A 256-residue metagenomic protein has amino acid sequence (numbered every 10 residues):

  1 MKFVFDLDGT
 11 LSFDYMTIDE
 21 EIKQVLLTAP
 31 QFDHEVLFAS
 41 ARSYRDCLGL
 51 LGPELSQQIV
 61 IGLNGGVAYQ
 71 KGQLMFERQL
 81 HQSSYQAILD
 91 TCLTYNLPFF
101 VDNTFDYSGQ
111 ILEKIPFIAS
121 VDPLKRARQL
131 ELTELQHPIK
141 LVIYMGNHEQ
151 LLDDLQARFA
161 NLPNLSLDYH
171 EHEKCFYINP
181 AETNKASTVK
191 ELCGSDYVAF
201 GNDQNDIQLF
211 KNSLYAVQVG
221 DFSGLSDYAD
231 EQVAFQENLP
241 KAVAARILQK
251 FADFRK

Functional and structural regions predicted by a protein language model:
M1, C175-K256: Mg2+-dependent phosphoryl-transfer enzymes with acidic/Ser/Thr/Gly-rich catalytic loops
M1-M16, F38-S40, V189, F210: Asp-based phosphoryl-transfer active-site loop
F3-F5, V60-I61, V198-A199: Residue-level marker for buried hydrophobic side chains located in beta-strands that build the well-ordered beta-sheet
D14-I115: Active-site phosphate-binding/coordination module
A29, L50-E54, L89-C92, L132-L135 (+5 more regions): Alpha-helix C-terminal capping segments
C47, H148-D153, G224-S226: Short, charged/polar "capping" segments at the starts of alpha-helices and the immediately preceding loops
P53-K71, D122-R126, T133-P138, D227-Y228: Structural recognition of alpha->loop->beta junctions
L97, D102-N212: Conserved acidic, metal-coordinating active-site core of Asp-based, Mg2+-dependent phosphoryl-transfer enzymes
